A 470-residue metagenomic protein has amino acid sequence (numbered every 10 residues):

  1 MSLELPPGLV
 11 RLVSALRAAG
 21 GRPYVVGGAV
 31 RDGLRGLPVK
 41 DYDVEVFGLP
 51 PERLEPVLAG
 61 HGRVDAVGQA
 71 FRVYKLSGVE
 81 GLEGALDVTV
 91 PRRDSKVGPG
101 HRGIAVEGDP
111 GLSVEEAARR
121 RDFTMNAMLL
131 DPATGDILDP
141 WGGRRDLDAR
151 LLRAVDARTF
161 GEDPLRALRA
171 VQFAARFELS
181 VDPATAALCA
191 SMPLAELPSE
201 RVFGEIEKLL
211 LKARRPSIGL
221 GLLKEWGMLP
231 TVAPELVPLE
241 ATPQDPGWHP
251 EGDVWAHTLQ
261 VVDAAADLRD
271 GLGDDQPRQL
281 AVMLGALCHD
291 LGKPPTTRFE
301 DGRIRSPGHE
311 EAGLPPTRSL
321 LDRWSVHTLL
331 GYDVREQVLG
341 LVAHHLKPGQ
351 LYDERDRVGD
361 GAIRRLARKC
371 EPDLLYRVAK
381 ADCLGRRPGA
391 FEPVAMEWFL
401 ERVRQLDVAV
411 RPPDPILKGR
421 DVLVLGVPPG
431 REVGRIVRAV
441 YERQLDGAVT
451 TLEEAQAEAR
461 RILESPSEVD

Functional and structural regions predicted by a protein language model:
M1-D470: Catalytic cores of the polymerase beta-like nucleotidyltransferase superfamily and closely associated nucleotide
